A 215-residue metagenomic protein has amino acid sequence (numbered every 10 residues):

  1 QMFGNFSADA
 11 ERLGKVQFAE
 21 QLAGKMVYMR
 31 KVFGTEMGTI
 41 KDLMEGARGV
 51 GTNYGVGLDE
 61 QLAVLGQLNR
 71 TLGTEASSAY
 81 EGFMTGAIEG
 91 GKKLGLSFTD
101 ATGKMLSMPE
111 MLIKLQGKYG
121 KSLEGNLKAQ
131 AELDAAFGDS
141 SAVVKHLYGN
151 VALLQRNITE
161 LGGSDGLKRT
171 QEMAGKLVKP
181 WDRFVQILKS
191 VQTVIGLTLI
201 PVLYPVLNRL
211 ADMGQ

Functional and structural regions predicted by a protein language model:
Q1-V32, T39-G49, G57-D212: Alpha-helical architecture feature
